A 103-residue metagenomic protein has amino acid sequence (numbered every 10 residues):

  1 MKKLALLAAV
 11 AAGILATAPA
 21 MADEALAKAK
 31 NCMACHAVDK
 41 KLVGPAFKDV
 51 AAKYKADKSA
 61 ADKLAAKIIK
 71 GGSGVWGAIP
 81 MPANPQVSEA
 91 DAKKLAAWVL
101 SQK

Functional and structural regions predicted by a protein language model:
M1-D23, K103: N-terminal export/targeting leaders of redox proteins
M21-V38: Sequence/structural segment immediately N-terminal to covalent heme-attachment motifs in c-type and related
A34, L42-Y54, K67-A96: Axial heme c-ligation environment in periplasmic c-type cytochrome domains
D39, K58, G71-V75, Q102-K103: A general structural signal marking secondary-structure boundaries and capping sites
K53-K63: Short microdomains enriched in Cys/His and/or Lys/Arg
